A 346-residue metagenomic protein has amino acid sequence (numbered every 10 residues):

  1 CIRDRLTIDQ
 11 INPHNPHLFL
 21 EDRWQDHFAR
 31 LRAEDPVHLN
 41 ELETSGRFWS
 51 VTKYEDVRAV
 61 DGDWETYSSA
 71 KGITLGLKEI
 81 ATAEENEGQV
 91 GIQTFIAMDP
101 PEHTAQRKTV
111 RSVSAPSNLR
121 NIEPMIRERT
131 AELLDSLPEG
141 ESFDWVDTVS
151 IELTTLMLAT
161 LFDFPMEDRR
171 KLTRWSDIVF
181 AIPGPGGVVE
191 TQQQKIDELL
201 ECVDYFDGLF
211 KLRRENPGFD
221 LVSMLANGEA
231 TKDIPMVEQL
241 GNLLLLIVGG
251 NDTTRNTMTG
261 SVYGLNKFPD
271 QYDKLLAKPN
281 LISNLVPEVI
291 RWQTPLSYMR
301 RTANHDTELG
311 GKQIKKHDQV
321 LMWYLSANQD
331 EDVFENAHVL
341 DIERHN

Functional and structural regions predicted by a protein language model:
R3-N346: Cytochrome P450
